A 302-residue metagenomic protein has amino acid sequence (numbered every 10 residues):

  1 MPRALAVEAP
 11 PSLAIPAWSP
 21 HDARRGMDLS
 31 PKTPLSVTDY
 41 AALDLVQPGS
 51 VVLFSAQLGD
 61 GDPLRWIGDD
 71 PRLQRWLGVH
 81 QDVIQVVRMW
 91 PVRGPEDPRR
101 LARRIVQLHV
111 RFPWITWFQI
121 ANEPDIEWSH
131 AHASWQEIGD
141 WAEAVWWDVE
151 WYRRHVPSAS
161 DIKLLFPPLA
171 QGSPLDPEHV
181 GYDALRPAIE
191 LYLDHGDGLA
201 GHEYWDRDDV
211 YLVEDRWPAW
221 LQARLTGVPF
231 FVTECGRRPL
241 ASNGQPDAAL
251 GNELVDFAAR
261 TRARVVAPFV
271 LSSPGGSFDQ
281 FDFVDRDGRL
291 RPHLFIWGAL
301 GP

Functional and structural regions predicted by a protein language model:
P2-G61, R65: Boundary/entry segment of secreted carbohydrate-active catalytic domains
P34-A41, G59-W76, E96-H109, A170-Y192 (+2 more regions): Alpha-helical scaffolding within the catalytic cores of extracellular/periplasmic polymer-degrading hydrolases
D39-A41, Q47-T116, W128, H132-P167 (+1 more regions): Aromatic-lined substrate-binding rim segments of carbohydrate-active enzymes
L53-A56, V83-P91, T116, N122 (+4 more regions): Aromatic- and acid-rich polysaccharide-binding/catalytic face of secreted or lumenal carbohydrate-active enzymes
G61-P63, G94-E96, E127-A131, S173-D176 (+3 more regions): Extracytoplasmic/secreted cell-surface and envelope-processing proteins
P71-Q74, G78-D82, P239-N252, A259-V265 (+1 more regions): Active-site-proximal helices and loops of the catalytic beta/alpha 8
L108-W141, S160-S173, H195-R207, F231-C235 (+1 more regions): Active-site groove signature of glycoside hydrolases
S242-G244, F257-P302: Aromatic-rich peripheral "rim/lid" segments of glycoside hydrolase catalytic domains that contact and position glycan
